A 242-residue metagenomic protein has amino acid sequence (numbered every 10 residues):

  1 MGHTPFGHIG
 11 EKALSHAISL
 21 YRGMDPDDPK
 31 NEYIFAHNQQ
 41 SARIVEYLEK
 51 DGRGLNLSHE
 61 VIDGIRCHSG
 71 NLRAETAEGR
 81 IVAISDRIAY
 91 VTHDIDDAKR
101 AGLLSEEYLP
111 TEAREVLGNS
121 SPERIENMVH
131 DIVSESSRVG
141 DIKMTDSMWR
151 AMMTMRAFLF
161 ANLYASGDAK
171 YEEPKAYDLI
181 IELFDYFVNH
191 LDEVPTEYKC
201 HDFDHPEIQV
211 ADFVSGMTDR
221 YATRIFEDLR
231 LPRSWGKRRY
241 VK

Functional and structural regions predicted by a protein language model:
M1-N31, N38: Aspartate-rich (DDxxD/NDxxD/DxxxD) Mg2+/diphosphate-binding motifs and their adjoining helix-loop segments
R22, I34-K242: Histidine-centered, transition-metal-coordinating active-site segments
